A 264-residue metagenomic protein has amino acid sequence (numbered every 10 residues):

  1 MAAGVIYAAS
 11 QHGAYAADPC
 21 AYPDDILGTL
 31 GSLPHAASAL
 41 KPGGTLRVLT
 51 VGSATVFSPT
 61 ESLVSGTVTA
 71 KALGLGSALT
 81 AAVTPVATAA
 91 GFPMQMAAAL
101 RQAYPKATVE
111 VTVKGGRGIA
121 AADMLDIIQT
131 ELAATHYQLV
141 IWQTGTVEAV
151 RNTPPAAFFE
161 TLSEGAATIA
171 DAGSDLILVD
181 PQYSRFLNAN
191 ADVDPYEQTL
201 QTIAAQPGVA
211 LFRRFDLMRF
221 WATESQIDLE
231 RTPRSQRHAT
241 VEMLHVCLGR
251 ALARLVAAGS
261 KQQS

Functional and structural regions predicted by a protein language model:
M1-V51, T55-P85, P105-A107, Q236 (+1 more regions): N-terminal secretory targeting modules
L33, P93, A97, L125-Q129 (+7 more regions): Extracytoplasmic/secreted envelope proteins and their assembly/folding machinery, especially bacterial periplasmic
R47-G52, V56, E110-G115, Q138-T144 (+2 more regions): Structural recognition of the beta-strand scaffold that forms the well-ordered cores of secreted hydrolase catalytic
L49-V51, V56-V64, A107, A121-A157 (+1 more regions): Oxyanion-hole/transition-state-stabilizing segment in secreted/luminal serine hydrolases and related acyltransferases
T55-V64, A78-A87, G118, V147-P155 (+2 more regions): Second-shell loop/turn segments in exported
P93-V111: Signal peptide-proximal N-terminal region of secreted/periplasmic/extracellular or secretory-lumen proteins
Q143-T146, A166-E197: Active-site segments of SGNH/GDSL-like serine hydrolases that catalyze O-acetyl group transfer/hydrolysis on lipids
S184-S264: Catalytic His-Asp segment of secreted/periplasmic serine-dependent ester chemistry enzymes
